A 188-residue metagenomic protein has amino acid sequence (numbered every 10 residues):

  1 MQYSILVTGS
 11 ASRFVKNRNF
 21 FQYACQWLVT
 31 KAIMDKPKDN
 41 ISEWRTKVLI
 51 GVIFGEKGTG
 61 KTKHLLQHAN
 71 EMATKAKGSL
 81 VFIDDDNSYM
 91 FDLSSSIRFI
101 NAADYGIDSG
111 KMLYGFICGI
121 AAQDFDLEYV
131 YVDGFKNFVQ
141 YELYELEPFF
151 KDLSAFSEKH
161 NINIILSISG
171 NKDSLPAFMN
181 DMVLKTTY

Functional and structural regions predicted by a protein language model:
Q2-I5, N19-Y23, V29-S42: Short, positively charged and aromatic/hydrophobic N-terminal segments
L49-C118, P176-A177: Conserved P-loop
G51-I53, L80, L127-V132, I164: Generic beta-sheet signal
L113-I120, F135, L153: Generic hydrophobic alpha-helical segments
Q123-D124: N-terminal targeting/trafficking signals and adjacent low-complexity tails
Y129-Y188: Replace "adjacent to P-loop NTPase cores in ATP/GTP-dependent enzymes" with "adjacent to NTP-binding cores
